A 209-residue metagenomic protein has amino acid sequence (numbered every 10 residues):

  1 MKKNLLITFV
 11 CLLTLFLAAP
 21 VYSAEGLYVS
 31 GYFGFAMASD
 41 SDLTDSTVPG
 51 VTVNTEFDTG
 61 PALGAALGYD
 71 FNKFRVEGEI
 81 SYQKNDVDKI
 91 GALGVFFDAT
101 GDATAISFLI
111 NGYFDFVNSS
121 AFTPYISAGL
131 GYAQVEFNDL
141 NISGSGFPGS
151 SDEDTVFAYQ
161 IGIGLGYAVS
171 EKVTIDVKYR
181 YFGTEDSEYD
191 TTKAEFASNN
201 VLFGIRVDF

Functional and structural regions predicted by a protein language model:
M1-G26: Cleavable N-terminal export/targeting peptides
P20-F71, F137, N200, G204-D208: Short glycine/proline- and aromatic-enriched beta-strand/turn motifs that initiate or cap beta-hairpins
G26, A66-I142, N199-F209: Gram-negative (and chloroplast) outer-membrane scaffold detector with strong preference for beta-barrel transmembrane
S41-P49, D88-F96, E136-F147, T155 (+1 more regions): Outer-membrane beta-barrel translocator domains and adjoining extracellular loop/strand segments of Gram-negative
D42, S81-I90, Y167-F209: Predominantly the C-terminal beta-signal and adjacent terminal strand-loop region of outer-membrane beta-barrel
V51-T55, A66, F96-T100, F116 (+3 more regions): Outer-membrane beta-barrel proteins
T55-P61, D86, T100-S107, S151-A158 (+1 more regions): Short sequence motifs at beta-strands and strand-loop junctions characteristic of Gram-negative outer-membrane
F108-I110, I126-Y132, D154-L165, Y181: Hydrophobic alpha-helical segments of small multi-pass membrane proteins
